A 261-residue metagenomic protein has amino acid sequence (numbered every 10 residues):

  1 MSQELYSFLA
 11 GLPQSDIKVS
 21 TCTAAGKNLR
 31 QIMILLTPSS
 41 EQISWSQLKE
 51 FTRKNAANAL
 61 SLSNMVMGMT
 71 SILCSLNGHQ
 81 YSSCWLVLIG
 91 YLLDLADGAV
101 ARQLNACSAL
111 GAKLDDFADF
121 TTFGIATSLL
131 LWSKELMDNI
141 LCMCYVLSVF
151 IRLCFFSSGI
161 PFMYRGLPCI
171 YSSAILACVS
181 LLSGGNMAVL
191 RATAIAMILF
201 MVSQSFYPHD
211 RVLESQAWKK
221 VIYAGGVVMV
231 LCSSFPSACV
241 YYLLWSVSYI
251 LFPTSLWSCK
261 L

Functional and structural regions predicted by a protein language model:
M1-W45, Y164-L261: C-terminal membrane-associated helical module and adjoining short loops/tails
E50-A59, S108-D115, G159-G166, H209-W218: Short, amphipathic, aromatic/basic-enriched membrane-interface segments that mark the entry/exit of transmembrane
K54-K113, T127, I140-V146: Membrane-embedded alpha-helical segments that form the functional core of polytopic membrane enzymes, especially those
A56, L60-V66, L86-I89, T121-G124 (+6 more regions): Lipid-exposed faces of alpha-helical membrane segments in multi-pass integral membrane proteins
M69, A99-R102, F120, G124 (+2 more regions): Hydrophobic positions within alpha-helical membrane elements
T70-W85, T121-M143, C178-A192, S234-V240: Helix-coil boundary and interhelical linker segments in multi-pass alpha-helical membrane proteins
D97-C107, S148-M163, V202-D210, P253-L261: C-terminal ends of transmembrane helices
Q103-R165: Internal catalytic or translocation cores that form aromatic/hydrophobic pockets or channels for amphipathic metabolites
